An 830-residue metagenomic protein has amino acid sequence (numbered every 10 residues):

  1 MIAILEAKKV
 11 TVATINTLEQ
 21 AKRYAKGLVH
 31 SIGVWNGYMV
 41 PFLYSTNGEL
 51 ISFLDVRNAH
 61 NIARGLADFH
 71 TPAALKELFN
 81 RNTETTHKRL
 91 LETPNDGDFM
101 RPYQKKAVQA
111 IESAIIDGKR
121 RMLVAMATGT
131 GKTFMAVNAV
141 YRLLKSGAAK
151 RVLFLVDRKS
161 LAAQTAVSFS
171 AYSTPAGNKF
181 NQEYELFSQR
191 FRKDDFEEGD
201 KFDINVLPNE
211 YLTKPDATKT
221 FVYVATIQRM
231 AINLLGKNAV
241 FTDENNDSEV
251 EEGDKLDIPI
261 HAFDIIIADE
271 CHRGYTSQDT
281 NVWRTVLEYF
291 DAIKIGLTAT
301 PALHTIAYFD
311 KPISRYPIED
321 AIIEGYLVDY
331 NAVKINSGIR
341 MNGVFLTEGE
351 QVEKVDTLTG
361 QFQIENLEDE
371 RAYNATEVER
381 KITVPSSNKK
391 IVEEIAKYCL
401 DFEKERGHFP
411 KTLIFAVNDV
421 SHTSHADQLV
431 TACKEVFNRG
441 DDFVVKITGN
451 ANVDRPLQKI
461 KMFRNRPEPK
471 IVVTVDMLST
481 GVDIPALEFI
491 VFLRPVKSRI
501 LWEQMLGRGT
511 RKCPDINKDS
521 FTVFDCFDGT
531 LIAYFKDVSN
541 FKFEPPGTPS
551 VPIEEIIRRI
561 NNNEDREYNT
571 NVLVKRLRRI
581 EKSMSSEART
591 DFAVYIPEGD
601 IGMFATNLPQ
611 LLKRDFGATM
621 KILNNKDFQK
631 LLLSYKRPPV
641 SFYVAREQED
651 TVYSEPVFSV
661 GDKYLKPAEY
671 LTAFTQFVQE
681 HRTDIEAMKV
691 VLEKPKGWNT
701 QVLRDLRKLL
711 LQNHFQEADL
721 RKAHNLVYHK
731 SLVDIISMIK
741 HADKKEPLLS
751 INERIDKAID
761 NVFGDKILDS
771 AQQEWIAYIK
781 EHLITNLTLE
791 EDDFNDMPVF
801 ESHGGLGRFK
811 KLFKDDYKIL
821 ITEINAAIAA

Functional and structural regions predicted by a protein language model:
M1-R151, S160, Q164-A176, S188-F202 (+6 more regions): ATP-dependent helicase/translocase motor core
H30-I32, R273, G440-P545: Conserved RecA-like P-loop NTPase helicase motor core
T93-G97, A110, R371-T383, K390-E394 (+1 more regions): Long, largely alpha-helical accessory region at the distal end of helicase-like NTP-driven motors
V124, A149-R158, P410-N418: Conserved RecA-like ASCE P-loop NTPase motor core of nucleic-acid helicases/translocases
K159, Q182-Y211, I227-I232, V417-D419 (+2 more regions): Conserved helicase motor
F221, D257, F362, E370-V472: Conserved C-terminal RecA-like helicase domain
F241-I295: SF2 helicase catalytic motif II
I306-F409: Interdomain helical connector at the RecA1-RecA2 junction of SF1/SF2 helicase-like NTPases
